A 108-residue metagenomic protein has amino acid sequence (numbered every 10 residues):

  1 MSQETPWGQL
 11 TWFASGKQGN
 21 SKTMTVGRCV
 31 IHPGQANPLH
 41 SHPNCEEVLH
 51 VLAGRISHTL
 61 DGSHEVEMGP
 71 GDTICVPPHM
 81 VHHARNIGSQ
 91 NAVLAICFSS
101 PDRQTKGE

Functional and structural regions predicted by a protein language model:
M1-M24, P38, T105-E108: A short, N-terminal "cap"/entry segment at the start of jelly-roll beta-barrel domains of the cupin/DSBH fold
T11-S15, G27-H42, P78: Conserved short histidine dyad/triad with adjacent acidic residue
R28, V48, S63-V66: Short, surface-exposed secondary-structure edge patches
R28-C29, C75, Q90-T105: A short hydrophobic beta-strand segment most commonly corresponding to one strand of the jelly-roll/cupin
V30-I31, S41-H58, C97: Short, conserved beta-strand element in jelly-roll/cupin
Q35, N44-C45, H64, M80-V81 (+1 more regions): A generic "binding-loop/recognition-motif" signal
P38-H40, H58-T59, V76, H82-G88: Short beta-strand His + acidic residue motifs that chelate non-heme Fe in jelly-roll/DSBH and cupin folds
G62-P78: Short acidic-glycine-tyrosine-enriched beta hairpin
